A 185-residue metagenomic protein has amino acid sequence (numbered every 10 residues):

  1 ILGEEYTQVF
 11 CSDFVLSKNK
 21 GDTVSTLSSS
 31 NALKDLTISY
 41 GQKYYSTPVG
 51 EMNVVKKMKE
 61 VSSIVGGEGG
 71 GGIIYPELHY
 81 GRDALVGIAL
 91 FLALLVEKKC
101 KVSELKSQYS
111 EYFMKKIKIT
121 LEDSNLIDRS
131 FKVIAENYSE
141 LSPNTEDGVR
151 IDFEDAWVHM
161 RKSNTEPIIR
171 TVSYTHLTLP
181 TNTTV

Functional and structural regions predicted by a protein language model:
I1-K98, L105, E111: Phosphate-binding chemistry for phosphorylated carbohydrates and sugar-nucleotides
T26, C100-Q108, E140-G148: Flexible, glycine/charged-enriched surface loops at secondary-structure junctions
I38-E60, E122-F153: Glycine-rich active-site loop/lid that clamps phosphate-bearing ligands
E111-L121: Short glycine-/aliphatic-rich beta-strand segments at the starts of folded cytosolic domains
L121-D123, S173-Y174: Short beta-strand-to-loop capping motifs
F153-D155, N164-E166: A generic beta-sheet turn/junction motif
P167-S173: Intrinsically disordered, low-complexity regulatory segments enriched in Ser/Thr/Pro and charged residues
T175-T181: Conserved small/polar residues in nucleotide/adenosyl-binding loops
